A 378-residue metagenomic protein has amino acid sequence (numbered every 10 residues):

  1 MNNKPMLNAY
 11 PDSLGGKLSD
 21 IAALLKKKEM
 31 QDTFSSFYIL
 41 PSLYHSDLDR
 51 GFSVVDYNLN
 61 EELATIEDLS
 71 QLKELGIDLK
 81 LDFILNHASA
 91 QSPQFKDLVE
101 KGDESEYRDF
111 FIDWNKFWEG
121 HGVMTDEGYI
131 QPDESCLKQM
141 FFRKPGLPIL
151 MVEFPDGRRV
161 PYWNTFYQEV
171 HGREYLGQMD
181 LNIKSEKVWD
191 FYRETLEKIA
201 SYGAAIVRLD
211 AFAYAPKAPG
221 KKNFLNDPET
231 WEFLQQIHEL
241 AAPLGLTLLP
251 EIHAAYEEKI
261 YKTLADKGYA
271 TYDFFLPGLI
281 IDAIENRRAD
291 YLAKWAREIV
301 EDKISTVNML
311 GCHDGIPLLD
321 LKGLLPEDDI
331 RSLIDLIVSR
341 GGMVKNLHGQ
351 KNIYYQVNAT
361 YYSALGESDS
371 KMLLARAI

Functional and structural regions predicted by a protein language model:
M1-I378: Active-site and adjacent substrate-binding regions of carbohydrate-active enzymes
